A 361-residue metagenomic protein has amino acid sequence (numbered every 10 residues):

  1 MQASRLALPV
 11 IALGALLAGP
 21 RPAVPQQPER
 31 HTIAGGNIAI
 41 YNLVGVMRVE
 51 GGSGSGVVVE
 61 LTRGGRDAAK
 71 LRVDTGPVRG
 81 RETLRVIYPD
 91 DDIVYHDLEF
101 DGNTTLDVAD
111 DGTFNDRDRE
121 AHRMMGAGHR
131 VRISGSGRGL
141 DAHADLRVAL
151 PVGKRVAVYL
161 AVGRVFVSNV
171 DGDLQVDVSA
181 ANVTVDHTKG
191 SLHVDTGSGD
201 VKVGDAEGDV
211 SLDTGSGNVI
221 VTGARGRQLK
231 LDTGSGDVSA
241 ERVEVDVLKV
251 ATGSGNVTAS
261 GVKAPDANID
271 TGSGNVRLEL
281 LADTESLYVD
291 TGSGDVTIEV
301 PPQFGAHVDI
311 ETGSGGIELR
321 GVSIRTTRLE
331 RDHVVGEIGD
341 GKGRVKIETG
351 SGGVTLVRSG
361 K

Functional and structural regions predicted by a protein language model:
M1-K361: Intrinsically disordered, low-complexity terminal regions
